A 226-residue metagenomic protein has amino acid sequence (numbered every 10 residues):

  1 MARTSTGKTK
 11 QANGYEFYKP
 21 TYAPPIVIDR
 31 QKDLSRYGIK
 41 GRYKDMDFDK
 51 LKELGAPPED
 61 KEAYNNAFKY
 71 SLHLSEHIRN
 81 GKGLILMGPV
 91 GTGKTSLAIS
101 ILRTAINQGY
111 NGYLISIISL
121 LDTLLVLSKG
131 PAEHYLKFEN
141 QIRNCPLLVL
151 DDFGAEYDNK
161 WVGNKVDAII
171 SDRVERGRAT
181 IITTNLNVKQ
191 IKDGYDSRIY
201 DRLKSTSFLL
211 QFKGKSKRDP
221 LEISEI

Functional and structural regions predicted by a protein language model:
M1-E62, K69, L209-L210, G214 (+1 more regions): A short, basic N-terminal segment
D60-N65, I106-N144: Short glycine-rich substrate-engagement loop in P-loop NTPases that contacts/grips substrate
N65-I78: Pre-Walker A adenine-sensing motif
R79-A98: Walker A/P-loop nucleotide-binding motif
S96-G109: P-loop NTPase Walker A phosphate-binding motif
Y110-N111, N144-L147, R176-I182: Loop/turn-to-beta-strand initiation segments
L121-T123, L127, F153-I226: Replace "adjacent to P-loop NTPase cores in ATP/GTP-dependent enzymes" with "adjacent to NTP-binding cores
